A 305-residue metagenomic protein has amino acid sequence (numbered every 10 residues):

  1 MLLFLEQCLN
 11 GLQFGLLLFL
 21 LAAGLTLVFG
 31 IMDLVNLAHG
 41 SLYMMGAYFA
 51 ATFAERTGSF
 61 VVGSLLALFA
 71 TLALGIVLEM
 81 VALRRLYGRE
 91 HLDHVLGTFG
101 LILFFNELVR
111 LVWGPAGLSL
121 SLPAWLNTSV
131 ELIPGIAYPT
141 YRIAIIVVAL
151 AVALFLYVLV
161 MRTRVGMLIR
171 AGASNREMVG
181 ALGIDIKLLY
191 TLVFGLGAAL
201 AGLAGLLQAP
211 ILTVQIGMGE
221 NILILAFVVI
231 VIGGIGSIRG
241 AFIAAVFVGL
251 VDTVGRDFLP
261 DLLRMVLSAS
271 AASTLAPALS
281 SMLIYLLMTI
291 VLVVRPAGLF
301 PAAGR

Functional and structural regions predicted by a protein language model:
M1-L20, F49, T57-G63, R89-V95 (+6 more regions): Membrane-interfacial amphipathic/re-entrant helices at transmembrane-helix boundaries
L9, I31-V77, V81, L262-A272: Membrane-embedded helix boundary and interhelical linker motif in transport proteins
F14-G15, G135-G217, I238-I243: Helix-loop-helix "hairpin" substructures at the membrane interface of multi-pass membrane proteins
L17-L25, V35-E55, L74, L78 (+6 more regions): Hydrophobic alpha-helical segments within and immediately flanking transmembrane helices of multi-pass membrane proteins
A23-A47, G88-D93, V165-L168, I186 (+4 more regions): Short, non-helical or kinked segments that cap or interrupt transmembrane helices
G58-F69, T191-A201, G205-L206, I211-Y285: Transmembrane alpha-helical segments in multi-pass inner-membrane proteins
G58-L101, L108, I243-V248, D252 (+1 more regions): Alpha-helical transmembrane segments within multi-pass membrane transporters and channels
R85-L86, H91-R162, L189, V254-L283 (+2 more regions): Transmembrane helix-bundle core of multi-pass membrane transporters and related energy-transducing complexes
